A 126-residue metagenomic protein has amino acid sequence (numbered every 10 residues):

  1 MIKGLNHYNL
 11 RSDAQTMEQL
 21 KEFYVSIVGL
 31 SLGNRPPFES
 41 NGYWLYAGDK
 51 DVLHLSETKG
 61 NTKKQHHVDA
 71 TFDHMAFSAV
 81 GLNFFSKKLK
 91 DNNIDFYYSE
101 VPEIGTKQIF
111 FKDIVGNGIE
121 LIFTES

Functional and structural regions predicted by a protein language model:
M1-K21, D73-M75: N-terminal beta-strand motif that seeds the catalytic metal site of vicinal oxygen chelate
M1-K3, K90-S126: Vicinal oxygen chelate
L20-I27, L89, G116: Conserved active-site tyrosine of GNAT-family acetyltransferases
V25-G33, I94-D95: Conserved acetyl-CoA-binding loop of GNAT-fold acetyltransferases
S31-H66, G118-T124: Conserved short beta-strand elements that form part of the metal-binding/catalytic scaffold of enzyme active sites
F38-G42, T71, E103-K107: Short acidic/glycine-enriched loop/turn segments that link adjacent beta-strands
V68-L89: Mid-chain, well-packed structural core segment of small domains
